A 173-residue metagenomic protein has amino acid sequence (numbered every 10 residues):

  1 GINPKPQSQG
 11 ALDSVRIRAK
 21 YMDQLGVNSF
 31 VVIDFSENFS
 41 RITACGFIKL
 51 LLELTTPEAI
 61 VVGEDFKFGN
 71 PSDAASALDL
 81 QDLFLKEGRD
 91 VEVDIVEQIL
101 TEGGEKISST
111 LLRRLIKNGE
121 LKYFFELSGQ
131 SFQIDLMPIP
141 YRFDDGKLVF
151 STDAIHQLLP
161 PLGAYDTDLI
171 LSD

Functional and structural regions predicted by a protein language model:
G1-E53: Core alpha/beta nucleotide-donor-binding catalytic domains of modification enzymes
E37-N38, C45-D173: Active-site cores that bind ATP or allylic diphosphates and position pyrophosphate for catalysis
